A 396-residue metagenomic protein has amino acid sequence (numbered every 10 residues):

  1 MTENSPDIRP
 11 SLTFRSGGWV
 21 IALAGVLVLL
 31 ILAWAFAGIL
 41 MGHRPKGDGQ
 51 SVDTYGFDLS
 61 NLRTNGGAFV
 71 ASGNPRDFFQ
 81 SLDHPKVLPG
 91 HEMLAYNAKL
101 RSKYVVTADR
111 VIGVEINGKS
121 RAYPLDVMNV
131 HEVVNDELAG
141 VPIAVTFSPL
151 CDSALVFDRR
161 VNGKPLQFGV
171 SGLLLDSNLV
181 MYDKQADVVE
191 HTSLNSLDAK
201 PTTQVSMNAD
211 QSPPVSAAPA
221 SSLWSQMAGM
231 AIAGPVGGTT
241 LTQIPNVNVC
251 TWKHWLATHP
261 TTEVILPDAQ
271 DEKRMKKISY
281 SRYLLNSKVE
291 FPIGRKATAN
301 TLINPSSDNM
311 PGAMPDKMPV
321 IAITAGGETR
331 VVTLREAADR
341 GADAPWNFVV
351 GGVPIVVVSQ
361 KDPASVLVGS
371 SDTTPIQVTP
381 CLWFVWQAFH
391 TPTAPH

Functional and structural regions predicted by a protein language model:
M1-N4: N-terminal targeting leaders characterized by basic, low-complexity, disordered sequences that direct proteins
P6-H396: Mid-to-C-terminal functional-domain signal that highlights helix-capping/loop sites within ligand-binding modules
